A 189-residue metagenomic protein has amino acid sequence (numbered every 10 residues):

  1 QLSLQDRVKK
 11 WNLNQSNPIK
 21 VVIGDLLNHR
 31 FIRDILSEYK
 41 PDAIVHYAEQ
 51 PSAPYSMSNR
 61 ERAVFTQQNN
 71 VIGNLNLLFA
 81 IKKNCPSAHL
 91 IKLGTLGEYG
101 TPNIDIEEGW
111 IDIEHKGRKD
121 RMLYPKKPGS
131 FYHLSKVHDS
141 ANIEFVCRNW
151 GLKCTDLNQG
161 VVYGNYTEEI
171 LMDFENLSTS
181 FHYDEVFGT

Functional and structural regions predicted by a protein language model:
Q1-N165: N-terminal Rossmann-like NAD(P)+-binding domain of SDR-like oxidoreductases, especially those catalyzing
V137, W150-L152, V162-T189: Glycine/proline-rich active-site loop of Rossmann-fold NAD(P)-dependent oxidoreductases
